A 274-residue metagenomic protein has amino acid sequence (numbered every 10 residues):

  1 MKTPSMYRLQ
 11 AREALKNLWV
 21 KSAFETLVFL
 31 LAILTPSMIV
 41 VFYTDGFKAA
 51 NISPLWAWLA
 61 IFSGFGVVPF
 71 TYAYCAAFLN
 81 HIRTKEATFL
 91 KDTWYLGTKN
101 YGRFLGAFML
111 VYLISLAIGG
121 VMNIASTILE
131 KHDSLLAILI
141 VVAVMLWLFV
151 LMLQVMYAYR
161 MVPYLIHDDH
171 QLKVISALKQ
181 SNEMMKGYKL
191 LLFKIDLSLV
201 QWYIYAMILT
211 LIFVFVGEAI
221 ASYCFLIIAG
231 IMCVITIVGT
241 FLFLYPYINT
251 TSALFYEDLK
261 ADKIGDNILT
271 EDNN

Functional and structural regions predicted by a protein language model:
M1-N274: Hydrophobic alpha-helical membrane segments
